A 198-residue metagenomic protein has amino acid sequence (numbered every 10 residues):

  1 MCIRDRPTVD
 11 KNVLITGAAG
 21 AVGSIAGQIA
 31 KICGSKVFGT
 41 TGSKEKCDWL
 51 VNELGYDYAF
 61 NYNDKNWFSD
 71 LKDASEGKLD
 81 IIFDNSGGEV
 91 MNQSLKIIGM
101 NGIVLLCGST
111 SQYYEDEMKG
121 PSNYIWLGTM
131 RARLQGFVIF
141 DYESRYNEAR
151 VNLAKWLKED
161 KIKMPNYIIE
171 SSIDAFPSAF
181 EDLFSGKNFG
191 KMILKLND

Functional and structural regions predicted by a protein language model:
R4-D198: Terminal helix/beta-alpha structural elements that buttress the NAD(P)+-binding lobe
